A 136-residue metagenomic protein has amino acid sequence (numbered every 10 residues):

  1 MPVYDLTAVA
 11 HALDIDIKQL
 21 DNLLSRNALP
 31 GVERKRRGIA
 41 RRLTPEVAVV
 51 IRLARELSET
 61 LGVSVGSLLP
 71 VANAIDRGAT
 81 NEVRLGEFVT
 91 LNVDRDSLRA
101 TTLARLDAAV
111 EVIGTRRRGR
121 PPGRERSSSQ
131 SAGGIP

Functional and structural regions predicted by a protein language model:
M1-L23: Polyanion-binding surface elements
Y4, N73-P136: Low-complexity intrinsically disordered segments
N22, R26, A74: Alpha-helical DNA-recognition elements
G31-A54: Short helix-start
A48-D76: A short, Lys/Arg-enriched interface patch at domain edges and termini
